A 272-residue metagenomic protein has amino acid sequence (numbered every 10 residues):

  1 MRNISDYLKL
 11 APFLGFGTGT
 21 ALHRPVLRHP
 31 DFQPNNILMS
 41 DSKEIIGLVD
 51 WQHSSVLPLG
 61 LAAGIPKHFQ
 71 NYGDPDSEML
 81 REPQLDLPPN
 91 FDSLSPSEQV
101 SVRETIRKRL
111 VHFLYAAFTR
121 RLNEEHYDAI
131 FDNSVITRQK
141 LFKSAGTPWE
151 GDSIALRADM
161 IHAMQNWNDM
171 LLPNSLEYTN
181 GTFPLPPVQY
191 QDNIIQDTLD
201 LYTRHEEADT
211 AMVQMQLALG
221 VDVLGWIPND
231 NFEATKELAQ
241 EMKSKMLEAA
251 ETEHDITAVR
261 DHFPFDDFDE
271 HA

Functional and structural regions predicted by a protein language model:
M1-L27, S40, G47, S55-A272: Intrinsically disordered, low-complexity intracellular terminal segments
R28-P34: Canonical protein kinase catalytic loop motif
P34, I45-I46: Internal amphipathic alpha-helical segments of the cytochrome P450 catalytic fold
